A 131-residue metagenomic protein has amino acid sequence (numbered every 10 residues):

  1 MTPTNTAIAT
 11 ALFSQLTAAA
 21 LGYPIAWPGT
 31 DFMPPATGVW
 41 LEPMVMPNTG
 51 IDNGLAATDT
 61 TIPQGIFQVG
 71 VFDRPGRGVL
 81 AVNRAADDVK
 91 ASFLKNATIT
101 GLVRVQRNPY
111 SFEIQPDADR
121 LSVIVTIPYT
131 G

Functional and structural regions predicted by a protein language model:
M1-D59, R77-L80, R84-A91, N96-T100: Small/polar-rich, solvent-exposed N-terminal microdomains that initiate assembly or binding
F13, G38, G65-F67, A118-R120: A generic structural signal for ordered secondary structure
G22-Y23, D87-G131: Acidic-leaning, charged glycine-interspersed low-complexity segments
P34, T60, I114-A118: Sterically constrained small-residue positions within well-ordered secondary structures of folded domains
D59-G76, L121-G131: Oligomerization/assembly interface segments of phage tail-like spikes and tubes
